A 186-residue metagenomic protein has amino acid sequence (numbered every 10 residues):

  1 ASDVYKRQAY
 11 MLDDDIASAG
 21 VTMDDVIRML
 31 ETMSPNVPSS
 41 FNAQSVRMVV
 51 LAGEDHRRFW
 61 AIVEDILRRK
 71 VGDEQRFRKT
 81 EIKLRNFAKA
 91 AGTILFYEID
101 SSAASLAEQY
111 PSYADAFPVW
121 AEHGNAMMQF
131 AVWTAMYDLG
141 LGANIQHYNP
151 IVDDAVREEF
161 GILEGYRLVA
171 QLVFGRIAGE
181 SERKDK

Functional and structural regions predicted by a protein language model:
A1-Y5: Short, small-residue-biased leader/transition segments that mark boundaries at the very start of proteins
A9-M29: A short N-terminal beta-strand-loop micro-motif at the entrance of redox/enzyme domains
T32-P35, F77-I82, V156-E158: Glycine-rich, charged/polar anion/phosphate-binding loops that engage phosphate groups from diverse ligands
S34, D100, Y110-R157: Small-aliphatic-rich amphipathic alpha-helix that forms the alpha element of a beta-alpha
P35-N42: Glycine-rich phosphate/pyrophosphate-binding beta-alpha loops
A43-N125: Glycine/small-residue-rich phosphate/adenosyl-binding loop
S105-Q109, A155, R183-K184: A short secondary-structure junction signal
F160-R183: A glycine-rich helix N-cap at a beta->alpha junction
